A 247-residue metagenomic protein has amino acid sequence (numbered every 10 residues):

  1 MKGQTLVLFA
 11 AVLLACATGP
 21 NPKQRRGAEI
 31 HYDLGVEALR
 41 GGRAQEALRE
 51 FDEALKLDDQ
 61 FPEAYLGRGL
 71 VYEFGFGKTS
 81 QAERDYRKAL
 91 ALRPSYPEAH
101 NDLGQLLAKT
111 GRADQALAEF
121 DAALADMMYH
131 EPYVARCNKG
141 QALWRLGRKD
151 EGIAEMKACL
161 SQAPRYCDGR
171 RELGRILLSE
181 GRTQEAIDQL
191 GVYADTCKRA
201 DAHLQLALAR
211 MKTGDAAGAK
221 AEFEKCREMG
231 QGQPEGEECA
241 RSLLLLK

Functional and structural regions predicted by a protein language model:
C16-L34: Bacterial Sec signal peptide processing site at the extreme N-terminus
K23, L57, L92, D126-M128 (+3 more regions): Structural marker of alpha-solenoid helical repeat scaffolds
G27, F61, Y96, H130-P132 (+3 more regions): Residue-level recognition of tetratricopeptide repeat
A28, D195-K247: Terminal, low-structured helical/coil segments at or just beyond the last alpha-helical repeat
Y32, L39, L66, E73-F74 (+5 more regions): Position-specific recognition of the canonical hydrophobic site in helix A of tetratricopeptide repeat
D33, G67, D102, N138 (+3 more regions): Canonical tetratricopeptide repeat
G41-E50, G75-K88, T110-A122, L146-A158 (+2 more regions): Structural signature of tandem alpha-helical TPR/SEL1-like repeats, specifically the intra-repeat loop/turn
A64, A99, A135, G169 (+2 more regions): TPR alpha-solenoid repeat register
